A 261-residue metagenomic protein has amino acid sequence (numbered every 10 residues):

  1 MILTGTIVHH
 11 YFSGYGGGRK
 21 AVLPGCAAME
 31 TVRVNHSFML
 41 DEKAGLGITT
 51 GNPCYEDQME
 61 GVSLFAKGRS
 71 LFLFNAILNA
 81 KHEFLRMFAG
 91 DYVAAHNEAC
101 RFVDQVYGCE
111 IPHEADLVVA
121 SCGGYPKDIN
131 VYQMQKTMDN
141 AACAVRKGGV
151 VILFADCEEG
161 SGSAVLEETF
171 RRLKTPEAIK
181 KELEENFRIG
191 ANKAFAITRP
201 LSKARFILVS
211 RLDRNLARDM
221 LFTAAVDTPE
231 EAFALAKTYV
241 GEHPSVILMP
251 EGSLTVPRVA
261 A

Functional and structural regions predicted by a protein language model:
M1-E114: Conserved, well-structured core segments that form the ligand-binding/active-site neighborhood of functional domains
I2-T4, D116-S121, I152, I247-L248: Structural motif
T6-H9, G123-Y125, C157, R214 (+1 more regions): Short glycine-rich anion-binding loops that position phosphate/pyrophosphate groups of nucleotides and phosphorylated
F12-G17, E83-A89, N130-V131, D156 (+3 more regions): Short acidic, glycine/serine/threonine-rich loops at helix termini
C109-D116, A144-R146, A236-P244: Glycine-rich phosphate/diphosphate-binding loops that line cofactor/substrate pockets in enzymes
D128-I207: C-terminal catalytic subdomain
S210-A261: Extended hydrophobic packing segments that form well-structured cores
